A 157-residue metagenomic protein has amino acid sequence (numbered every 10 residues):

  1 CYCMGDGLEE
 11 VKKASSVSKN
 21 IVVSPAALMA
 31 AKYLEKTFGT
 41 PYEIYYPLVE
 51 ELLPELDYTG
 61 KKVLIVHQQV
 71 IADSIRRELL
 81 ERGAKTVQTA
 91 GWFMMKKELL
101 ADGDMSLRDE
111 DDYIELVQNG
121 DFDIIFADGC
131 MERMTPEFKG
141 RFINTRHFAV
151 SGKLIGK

Functional and structural regions predicted by a protein language model:
C1-K157: An N-terminal assembly and electron-transfer interface module characteristic of large anaerobic redox and radical
